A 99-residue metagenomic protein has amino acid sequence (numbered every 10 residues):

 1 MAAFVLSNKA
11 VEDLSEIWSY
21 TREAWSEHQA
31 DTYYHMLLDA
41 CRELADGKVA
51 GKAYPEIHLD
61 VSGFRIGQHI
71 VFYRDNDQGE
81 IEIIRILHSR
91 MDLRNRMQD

Functional and structural regions predicted by a protein language model:
M1-T32: Arg/Lys-rich, positively charged N-terminal/basic patches that mediate binding to nucleic acids
V5, R65, E82: Conserved beta-strand segments that form the floor/walls of ligand-binding pockets within enzyme and binding domains
A10, L37, Y73: GIY-YIG nuclease signature motif recognition
L14, W18, Y34-C41, R90: Short amphipathic alpha-helical/adjacent loop interface patches that line ligand and macromolecule-binding sites
A45-D46: Short proline/glycine- and basic residue-enriched helix-capping loop/turn segments at helix->loop/beta transitions
V49-Q78: Basic/aromatic recognition patch in beta-strand/loop cores that engages polyanionic ligands
R74-D99: Enriched for short, Lys/Arg-rich terminal
